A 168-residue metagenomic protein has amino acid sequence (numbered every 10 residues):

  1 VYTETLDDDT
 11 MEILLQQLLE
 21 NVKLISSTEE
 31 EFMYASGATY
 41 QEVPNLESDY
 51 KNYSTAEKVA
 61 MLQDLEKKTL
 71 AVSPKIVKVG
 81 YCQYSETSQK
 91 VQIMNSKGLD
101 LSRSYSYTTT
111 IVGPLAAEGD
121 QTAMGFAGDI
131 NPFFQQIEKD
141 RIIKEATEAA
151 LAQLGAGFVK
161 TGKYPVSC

Functional and structural regions predicted by a protein language model:
V1-C168: Active-site bordering "gate/hinge" segments that shape substrate access to catalytic or cofactor-binding pockets
